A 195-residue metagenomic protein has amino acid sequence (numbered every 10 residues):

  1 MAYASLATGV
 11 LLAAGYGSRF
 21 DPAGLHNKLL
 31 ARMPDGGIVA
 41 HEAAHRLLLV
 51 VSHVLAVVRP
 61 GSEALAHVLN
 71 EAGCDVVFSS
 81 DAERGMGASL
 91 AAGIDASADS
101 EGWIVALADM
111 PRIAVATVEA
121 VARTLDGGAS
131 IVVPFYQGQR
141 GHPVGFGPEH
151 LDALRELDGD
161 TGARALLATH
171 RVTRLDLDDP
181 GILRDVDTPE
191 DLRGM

Functional and structural regions predicted by a protein language model:
M1-G9, D152-M195: Conserved alpha/beta core of the MobA/IspD/sugar-nucleotide pyrophosphorylase nucleotidyltransferase superfamily
A2-R59, E63: N-terminal glycine-rich phosphate-binding loop and ensuing alpha1 helix
L29, D75, S130, R171-T173 (+1 more regions): Conserved beta-strand segments of alpha/beta enzyme cores
P34, V77-D81, L175-L177: Short beta->alpha connector loops at strand-helix junctions that form conserved, small/polar/Pro-enriched
E42, A64, A88-A92, A120 (+1 more regions): Alpha-helical elements of Rossmann-like donor-binding domains used by nucleotide-donor carbohydrate transfer enzymes
S52-A92: Short, surface-exposed acidic-centric catalytic microdomains
D81-P148, D152-R155: Conserved beta-loop-beta/alpha segment of the NTase-like Rossmann-fold superfamily that binds/positions NTPs
